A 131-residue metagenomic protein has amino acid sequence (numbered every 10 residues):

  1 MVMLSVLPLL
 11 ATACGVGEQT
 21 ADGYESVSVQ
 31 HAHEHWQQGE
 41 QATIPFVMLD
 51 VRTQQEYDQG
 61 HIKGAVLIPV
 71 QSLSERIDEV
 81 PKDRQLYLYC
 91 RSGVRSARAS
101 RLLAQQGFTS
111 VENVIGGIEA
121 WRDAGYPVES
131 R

Functional and structural regions predicted by a protein language model:
V2-Q38, A42-F46, Q54-Y87, V94-R131: Rhodanese-like catalytic fold shared by cysteine-dependent sulfurtransferases and DSP/PTP-type phosphatases
